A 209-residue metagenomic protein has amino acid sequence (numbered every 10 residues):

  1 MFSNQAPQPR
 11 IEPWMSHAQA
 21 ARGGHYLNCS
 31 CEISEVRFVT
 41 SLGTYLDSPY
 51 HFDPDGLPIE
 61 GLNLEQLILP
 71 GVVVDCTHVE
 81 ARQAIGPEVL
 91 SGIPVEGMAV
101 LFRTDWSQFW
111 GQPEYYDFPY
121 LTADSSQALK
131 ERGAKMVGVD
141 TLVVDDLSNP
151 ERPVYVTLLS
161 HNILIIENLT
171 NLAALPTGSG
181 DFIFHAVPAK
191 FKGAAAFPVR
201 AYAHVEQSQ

Functional and structural regions predicted by a protein language model:
M1-Q209: Active-/binding-site microenvironments in catalytic and ligand-binding cores
